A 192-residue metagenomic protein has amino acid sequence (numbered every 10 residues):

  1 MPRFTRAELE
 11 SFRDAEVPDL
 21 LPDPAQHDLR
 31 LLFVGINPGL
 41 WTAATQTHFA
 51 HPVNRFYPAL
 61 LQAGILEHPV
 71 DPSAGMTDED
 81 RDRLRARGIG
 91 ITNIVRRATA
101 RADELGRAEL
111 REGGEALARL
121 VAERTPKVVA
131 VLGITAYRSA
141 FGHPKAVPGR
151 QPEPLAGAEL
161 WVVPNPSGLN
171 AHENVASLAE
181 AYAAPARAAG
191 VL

Functional and structural regions predicted by a protein language model:
M1-Q62, K145-A156, Y182-L192: Active-site and ligand/interface coordination hotspots across diverse enzymes and nucleic-acid-associated assemblies
E10-E16, P69-E79, A108-L117, P144-G149: Short acidic (Asp/Glu) patches
N37-W41, R96-T99, T135-Y137, P166-L169: Short, solvent-exposed loop/turn segments at secondary-structure junctions
T42-A108: Short, surface-exposed acidic-centric catalytic microdomains
T42-T45, R138-G142, H172-E173: Short glycine-/acidic-enriched loop or helix-start segments at secondary-structure transitions that form or flank
A86-H143: Internal catalytic-core helix/loop-beta-alpha segment that presents or stabilizes conserved functional determinants
P152-N174: Short, flexible loop segments at boundaries between secondary-structure elements
